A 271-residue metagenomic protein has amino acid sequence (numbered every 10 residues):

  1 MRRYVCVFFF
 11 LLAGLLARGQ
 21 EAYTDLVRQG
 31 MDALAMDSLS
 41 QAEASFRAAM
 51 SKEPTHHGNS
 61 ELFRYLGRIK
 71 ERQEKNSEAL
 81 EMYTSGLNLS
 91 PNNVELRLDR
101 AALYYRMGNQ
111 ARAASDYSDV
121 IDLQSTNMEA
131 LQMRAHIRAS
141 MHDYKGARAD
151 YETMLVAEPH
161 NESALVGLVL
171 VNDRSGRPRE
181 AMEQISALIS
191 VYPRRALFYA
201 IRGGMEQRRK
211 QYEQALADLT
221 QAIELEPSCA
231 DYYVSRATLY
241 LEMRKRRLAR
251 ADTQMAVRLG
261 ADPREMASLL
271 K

Functional and structural regions predicted by a protein language model:
A17-Y65, R72, K271: N-terminal leader/linker segments that initiate helical-solenoid repeat arrays
Y23-T24, H57-E61, V94-E95, M128-E129 (+5 more regions): Helix-start (N-cap) detector for alpha-helical repeat units in TPR-like alpha-solenoids, especially tetratricopeptide
A35-M36, I69-R72, R106-M107, S140-M141 (+3 more regions): Register position in tetratricopeptide repeats
K52-T55, L89, L123, A157 (+3 more regions): Structural marker of alpha-solenoid helical repeat scaffolds
E61-Y65, D99, M133, G167 (+3 more regions): Canonical tetratricopeptide repeat
